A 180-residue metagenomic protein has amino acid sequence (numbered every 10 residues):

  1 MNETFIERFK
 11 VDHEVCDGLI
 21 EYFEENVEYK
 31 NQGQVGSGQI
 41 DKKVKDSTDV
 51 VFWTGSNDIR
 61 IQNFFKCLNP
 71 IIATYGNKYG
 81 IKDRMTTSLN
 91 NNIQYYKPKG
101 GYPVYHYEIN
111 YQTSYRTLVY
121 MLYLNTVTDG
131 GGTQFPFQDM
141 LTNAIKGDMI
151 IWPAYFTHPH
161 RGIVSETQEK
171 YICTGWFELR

Functional and structural regions predicted by a protein language model:
M1-T86: Non-heme Fe(II)/2-oxoglutarate
E7, Y105, L118-Y120, C173: Hydrophobic residues positioned within well-ordered beta-strands of beta-sheet architectures
K82-T87, N91-K97: Acidic, glycine-rich loop-and-strand cores that form catalytic or ligand-binding grooves in diverse globular domains
T86-S88, G100-Y102, Y115-T117: Short connector loops at helix/strand junctions that flank enzyme active sites, especially segments positioning acidic
I93-P98, N110-D129: Short, conserved beta-strand element in jelly-roll/cupin
Y102-N110: Histidine-centered catalytic micro-motifs
R116, D129-R180: Catalytic core of Fe(II)/2-oxoglutarate
